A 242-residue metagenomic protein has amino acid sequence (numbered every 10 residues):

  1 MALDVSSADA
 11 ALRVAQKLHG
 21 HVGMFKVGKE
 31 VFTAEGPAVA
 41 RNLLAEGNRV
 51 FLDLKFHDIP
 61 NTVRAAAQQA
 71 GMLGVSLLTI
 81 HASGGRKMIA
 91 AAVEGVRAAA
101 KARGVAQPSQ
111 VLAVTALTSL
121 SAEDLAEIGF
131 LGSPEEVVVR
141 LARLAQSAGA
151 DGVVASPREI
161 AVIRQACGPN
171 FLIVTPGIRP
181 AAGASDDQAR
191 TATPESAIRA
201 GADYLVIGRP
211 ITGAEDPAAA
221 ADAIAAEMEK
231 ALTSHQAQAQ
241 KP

Functional and structural regions predicted by a protein language model:
M1, F25, K55, L78 (+5 more regions): Conserved, mostly hydrophobic/aromatic
M1-K17, R97: N-terminal glycine-rich anion-binding loop in soluble enzyme alpha/beta folds
G20, E46, L73, A148 (+1 more regions): Structural motif
G23-K26, F51, T79, V154 (+1 more regions): Conserved beta-strand positions in the central sheet of alpha/beta enzyme cores
P37, S156-V206: A C-terminal functional module that forms or caps the active site or interfaces directly with catalytic machinery
V50-F51, V111, I173: Hydrophobic beta-strand scaffold residues
D58, T62-D151, S156-E159, A166-N170 (+1 more regions): Conserved anion-binding
I89-G95, A99, I198, I211-Q236: C-terminal helical cap(s) of enzyme catalytic domains, especially alpha/beta-barrels
